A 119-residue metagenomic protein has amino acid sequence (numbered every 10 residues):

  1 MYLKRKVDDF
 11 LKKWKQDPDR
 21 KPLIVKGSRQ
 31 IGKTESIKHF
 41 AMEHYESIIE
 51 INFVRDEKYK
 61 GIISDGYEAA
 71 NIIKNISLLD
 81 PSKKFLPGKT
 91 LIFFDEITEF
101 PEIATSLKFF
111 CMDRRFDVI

Functional and structural regions predicted by a protein language model:
M1-I119: Phosphate-binding site recognition
